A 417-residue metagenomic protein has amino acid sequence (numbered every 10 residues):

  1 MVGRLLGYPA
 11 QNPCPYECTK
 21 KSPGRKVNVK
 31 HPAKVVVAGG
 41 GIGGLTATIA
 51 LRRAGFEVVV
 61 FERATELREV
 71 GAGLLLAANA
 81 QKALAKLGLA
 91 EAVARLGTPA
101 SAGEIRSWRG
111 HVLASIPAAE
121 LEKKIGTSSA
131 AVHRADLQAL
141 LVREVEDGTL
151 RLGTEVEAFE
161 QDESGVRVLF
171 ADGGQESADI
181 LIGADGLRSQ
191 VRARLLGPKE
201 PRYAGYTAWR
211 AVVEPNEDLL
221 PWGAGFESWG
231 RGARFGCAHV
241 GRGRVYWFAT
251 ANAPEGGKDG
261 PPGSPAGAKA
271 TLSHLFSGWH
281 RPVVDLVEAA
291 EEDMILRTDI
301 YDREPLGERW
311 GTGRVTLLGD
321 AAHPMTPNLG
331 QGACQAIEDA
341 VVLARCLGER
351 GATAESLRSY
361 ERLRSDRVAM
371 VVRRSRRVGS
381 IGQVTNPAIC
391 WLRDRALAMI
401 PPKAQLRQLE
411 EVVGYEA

Functional and structural regions predicted by a protein language model:
R4-A33, R95, G110, D285 (+3 more regions): C-terminal helical "tail/cap" subdomain of flavin- and related membrane-associated enzymes
V29-V35, R52, A77-E214, P254-S273 (+1 more regions): Conserved N-terminal helical subregion
V36-T65, I182-G183, W209, L272 (+1 more regions): Conserved mid-domain beta->alpha element of the FAD-binding
E66-K82: Conserved N-terminal glycine-rich FAD pyrophosphate-binding loop of Rossmann-like flavoproteins
T154, G230-A233, V240-V245, A249-L329 (+1 more regions): FAD/FMN-dependent oxidoreductases across multiple families
Q161-D162, A238-V240: Short beta-strand micro-motifs enriched in acidic
Y206-A238, G260-P261: Flavin-dependent oxidoreductases
